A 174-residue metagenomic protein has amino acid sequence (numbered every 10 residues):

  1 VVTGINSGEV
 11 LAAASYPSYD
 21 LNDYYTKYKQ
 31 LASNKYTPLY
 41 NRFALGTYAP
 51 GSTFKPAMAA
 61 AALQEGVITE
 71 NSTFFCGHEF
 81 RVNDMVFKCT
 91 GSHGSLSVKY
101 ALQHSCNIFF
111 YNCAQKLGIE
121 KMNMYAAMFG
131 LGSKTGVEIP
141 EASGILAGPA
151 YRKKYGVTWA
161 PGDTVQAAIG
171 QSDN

Functional and structural regions predicted by a protein language model:
V2, N6-S52, A57-N174: Beta-lactam-recognizing serine transpeptidase/beta-lactamase-like catalytic domain environment
